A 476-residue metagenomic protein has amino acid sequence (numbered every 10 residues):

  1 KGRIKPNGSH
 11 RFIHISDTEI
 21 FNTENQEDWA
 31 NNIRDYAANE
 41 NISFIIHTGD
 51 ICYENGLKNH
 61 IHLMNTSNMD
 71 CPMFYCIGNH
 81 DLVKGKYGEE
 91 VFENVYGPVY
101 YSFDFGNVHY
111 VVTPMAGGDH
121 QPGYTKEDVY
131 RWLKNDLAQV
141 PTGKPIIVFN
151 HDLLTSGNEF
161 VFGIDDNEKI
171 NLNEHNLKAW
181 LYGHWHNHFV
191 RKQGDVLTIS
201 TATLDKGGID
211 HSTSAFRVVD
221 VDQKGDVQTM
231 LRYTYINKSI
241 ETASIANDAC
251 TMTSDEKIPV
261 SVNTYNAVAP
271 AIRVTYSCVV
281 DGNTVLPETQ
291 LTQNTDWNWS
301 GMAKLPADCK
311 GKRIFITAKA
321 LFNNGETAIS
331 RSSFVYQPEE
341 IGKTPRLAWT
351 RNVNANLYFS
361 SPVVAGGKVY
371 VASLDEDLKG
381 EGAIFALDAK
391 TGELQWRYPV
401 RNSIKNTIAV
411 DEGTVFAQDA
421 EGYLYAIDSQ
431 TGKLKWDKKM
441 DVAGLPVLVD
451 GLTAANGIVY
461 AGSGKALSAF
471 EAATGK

Functional and structural regions predicted by a protein language model:
K1-N59: N-terminal active-site segment of His-dependent metallophosphoesterases
L57-T142, D165-A179, N187-Q223: Extended active-site neighborhood of metal-dependent phosphoesterases/phosphodiesterases
F189, Q193-T264: Binuclear metal-dependent phosphoesterase catalytic core
A215, G382-F385, Y423-Y425, K465-S468: A short loop-to-beta-strand structural motif that recurs across blades of beta-propeller domains
Q293-K304: Aromatic sugar-binding surface patches on proteins that engage polysaccharides or sugar-phosphate polymers
E339-A365, L374-E381, L394-A409, L434-A455 (+2 more regions): Extracytoplasmic beta-rich repeat domains
V371-A372, A417, A461: Residue position within the beta-strands of beta-propeller blades
D388-T391, D428-G432, E471-T474: Short loop/turn segments that connect beta-strands within beta-propeller blades
